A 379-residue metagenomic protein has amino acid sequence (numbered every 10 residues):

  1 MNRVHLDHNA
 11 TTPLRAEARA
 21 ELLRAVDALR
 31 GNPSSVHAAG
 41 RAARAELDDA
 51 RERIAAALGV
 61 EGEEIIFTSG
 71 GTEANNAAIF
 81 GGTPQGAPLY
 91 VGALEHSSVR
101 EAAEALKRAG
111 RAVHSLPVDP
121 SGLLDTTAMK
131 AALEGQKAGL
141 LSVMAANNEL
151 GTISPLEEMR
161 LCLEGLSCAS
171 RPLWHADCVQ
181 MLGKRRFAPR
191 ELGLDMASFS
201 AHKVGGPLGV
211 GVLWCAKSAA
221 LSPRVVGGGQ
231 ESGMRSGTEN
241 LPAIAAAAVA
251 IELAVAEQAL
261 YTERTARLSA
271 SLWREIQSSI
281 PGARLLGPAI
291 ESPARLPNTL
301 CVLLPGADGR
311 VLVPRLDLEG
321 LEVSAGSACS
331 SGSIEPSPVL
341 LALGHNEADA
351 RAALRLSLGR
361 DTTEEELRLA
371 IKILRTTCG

Functional and structural regions predicted by a protein language model:
M1-G379: Pyridoxal 5′-phosphate
